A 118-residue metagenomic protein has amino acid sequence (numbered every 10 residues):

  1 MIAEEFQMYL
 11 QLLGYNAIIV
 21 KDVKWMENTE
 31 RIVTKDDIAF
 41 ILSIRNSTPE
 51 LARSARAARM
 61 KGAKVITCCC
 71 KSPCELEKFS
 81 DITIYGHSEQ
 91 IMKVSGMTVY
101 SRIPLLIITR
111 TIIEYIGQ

Functional and structural regions predicted by a protein language model:
I2-I107, T111-G117: Glycine-rich phosphate-binding loops that contact phosphosugars or nucleotide phosphates
